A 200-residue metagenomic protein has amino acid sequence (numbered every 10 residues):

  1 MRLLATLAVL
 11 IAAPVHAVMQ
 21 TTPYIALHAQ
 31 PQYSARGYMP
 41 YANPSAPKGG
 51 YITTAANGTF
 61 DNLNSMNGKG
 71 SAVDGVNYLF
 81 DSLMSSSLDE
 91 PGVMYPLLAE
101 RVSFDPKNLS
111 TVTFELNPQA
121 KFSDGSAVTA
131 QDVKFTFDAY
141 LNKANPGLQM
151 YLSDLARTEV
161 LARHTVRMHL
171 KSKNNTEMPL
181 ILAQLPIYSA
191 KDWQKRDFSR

Functional and structural regions predicted by a protein language model:
A5-A13: Bacterial N-terminal signal peptides
A13-M19: Sec/Tat signal peptide C-region and signal peptidase I cleavage site
M19-K107, D138, F198: N-terminal lobe/hinge region of extracytoplasmic solute-binding protein
A42, A46-P47, G68-G75, R101-P146 (+3 more regions): Aromatic- and charge-enriched surface segment that lines or borders ligand/interaction sites
L98, Q149-M150: Short coil/turn segments at secondary-structure boundaries
E115, M150-S199: Surface-exposed binding/hinge segments that line and control ligand-binding clefts or catalytic entry sites
